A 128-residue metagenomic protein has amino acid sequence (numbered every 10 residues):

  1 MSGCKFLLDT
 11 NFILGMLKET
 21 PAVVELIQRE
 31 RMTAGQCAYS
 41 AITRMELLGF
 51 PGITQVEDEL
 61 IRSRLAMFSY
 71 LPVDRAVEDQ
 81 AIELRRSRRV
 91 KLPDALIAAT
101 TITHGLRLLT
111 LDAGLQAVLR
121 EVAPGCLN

Functional and structural regions predicted by a protein language model:
M1-G3, A98-N128: Acidic, PIN/NYN-like endoribonuclease modules and their adjacent C-terminal/linker elements
M1-Y39, G49-R62: Short, well-structured N-terminal submotif of metal-dependent ribonuclease cores
D9-T10, L47, A81, T101: Generic structural signal for small/hydrophobic residues in well-ordered secondary structure, especially within
F12-I13, T43, V77, L96-I97 (+1 more regions): Alpha-helix capping/helix-boundary segments
T33-Q36, M67-S69, I102-R107: Short active-site oxyanion
R64-S87: Acidic catalytic patch
R86, V90, L106: Short glycine/serine/threonine/alanine-rich loop segments
